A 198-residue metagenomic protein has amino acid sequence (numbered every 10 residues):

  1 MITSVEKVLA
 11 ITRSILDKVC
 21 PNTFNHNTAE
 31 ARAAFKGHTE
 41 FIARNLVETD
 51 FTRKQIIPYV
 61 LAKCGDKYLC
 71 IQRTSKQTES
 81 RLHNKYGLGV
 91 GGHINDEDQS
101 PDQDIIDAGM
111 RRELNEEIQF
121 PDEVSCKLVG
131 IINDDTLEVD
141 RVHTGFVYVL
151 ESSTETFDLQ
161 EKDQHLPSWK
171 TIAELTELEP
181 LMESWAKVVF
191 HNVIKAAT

Functional and structural regions predicted by a protein language model:
I2-K36: Extreme N-terminus nucleophile/cap motif
I2-S4, I11-T12, T39-I42, N84-E97 (+2 more regions): Nudix hydrolase/Nudix homology domain
I11-L16, K63-D66, S152: Short, flexible beta-strand-to-coil junctions
V19, Y68, T154-D158: Residue-level signal for secondary-structure boundary sites
N22-K67, R73-Q77: Acidic, metal-coordinating catalytic segment for phosphate/diphosphate chemistry, firing primarily on the Nudix
E48-T52, D98-D102, I106, T136-D140: Conserved aromatic-histidine-acidic binding/catalytic patches
K67-R112, E116: Conserved Nudix-box catalytic region and its N-terminal flanking loop in Nudix hydrolases and closely related
P121-G130: A short coil-to-beta-strand element that immediately follows conserved catalytic motifs
